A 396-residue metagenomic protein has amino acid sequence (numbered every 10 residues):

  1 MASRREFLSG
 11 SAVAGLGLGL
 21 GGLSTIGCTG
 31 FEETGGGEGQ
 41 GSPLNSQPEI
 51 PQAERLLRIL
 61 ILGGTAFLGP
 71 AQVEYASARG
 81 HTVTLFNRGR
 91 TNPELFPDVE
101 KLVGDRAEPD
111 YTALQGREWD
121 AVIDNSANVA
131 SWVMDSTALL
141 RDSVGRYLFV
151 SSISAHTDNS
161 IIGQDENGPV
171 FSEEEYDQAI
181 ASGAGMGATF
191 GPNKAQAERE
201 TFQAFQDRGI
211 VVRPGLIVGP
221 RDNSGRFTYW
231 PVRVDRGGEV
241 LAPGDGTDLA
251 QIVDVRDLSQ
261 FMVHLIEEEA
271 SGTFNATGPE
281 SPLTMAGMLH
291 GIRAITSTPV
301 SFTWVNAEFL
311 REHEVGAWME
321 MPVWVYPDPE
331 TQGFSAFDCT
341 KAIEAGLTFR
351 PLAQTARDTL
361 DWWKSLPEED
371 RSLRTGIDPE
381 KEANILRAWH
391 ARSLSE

Functional and structural regions predicted by a protein language model:
M1-L18: N-terminal secretory signal peptides and thylakoid transit peptides that target proteins across membranes
Q52, T65, P70, N92-V144 (+2 more regions): NAD(P)H-binding glycine-rich loop region in Rossmannoid oxidoreductase-like domains and their noncatalytic homologs
L62-R79: N-terminal Rossmann NAD(P)H-binding glycine-rich loop of SDR-like oxidoreductase domains
D135-A195, F202-Q203, I210: Conserved Rossmann-fold NAD(P)-dependent oxidoreductase catalytic core, especially the SDR/UDP-sugar
A197, G225-W230, P243-E268, G272-N275 (+2 more regions): Substrate-positioning beta->alpha
A197-R221: Conserved beta-loop-beta element that borders a ligand/cofactor-binding pocket
H264-G333, F337-T340, R357-L360, P367-S395: Mid/C-terminal beta-alpha module of Rossmann-like enzyme folds, strongest in SDR-family dehydrogenases/epimerases
